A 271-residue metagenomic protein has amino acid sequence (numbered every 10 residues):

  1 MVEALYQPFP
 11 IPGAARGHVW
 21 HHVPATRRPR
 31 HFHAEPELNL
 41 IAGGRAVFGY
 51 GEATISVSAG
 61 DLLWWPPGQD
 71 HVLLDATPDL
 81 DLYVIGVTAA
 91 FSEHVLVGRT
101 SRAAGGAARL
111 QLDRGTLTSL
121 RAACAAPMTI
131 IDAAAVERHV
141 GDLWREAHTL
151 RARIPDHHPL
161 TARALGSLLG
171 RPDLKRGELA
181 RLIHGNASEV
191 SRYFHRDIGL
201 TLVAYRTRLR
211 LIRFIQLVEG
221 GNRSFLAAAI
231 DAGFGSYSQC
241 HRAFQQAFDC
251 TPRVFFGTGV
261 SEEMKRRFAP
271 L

Functional and structural regions predicted by a protein language model:
F9-A104: N-terminal regulatory/effector-sensing and dimerization cores that precede helix-turn-helix DNA-binding domains
G60, V190, F194, Q239-C240 (+1 more regions): Short hydrophobic/aromatic patch on the recognition helix
L96-D156, T161-G166: Amphipathic alpha-helical segments enriched in hydrophobic/aromatic residues interleaved with Lys/Arg
P127, R171-P172, G221, G259: Short coil/turn helix-boundary motifs
L165, R196-S236, G257-L271: Terminal helix-turn-helix DNA-binding modules in bacterial transcription factors
G177, F225-L226, R253: Residues within the helices of the helix-turn-helix
E178-G185, G233-G235: Central "turn" residue of the DNA-binding helix-turn-helix
R181, R192, R196, I230-D231 (+1 more regions): Alpha-helical residues within the helix-turn-helix
